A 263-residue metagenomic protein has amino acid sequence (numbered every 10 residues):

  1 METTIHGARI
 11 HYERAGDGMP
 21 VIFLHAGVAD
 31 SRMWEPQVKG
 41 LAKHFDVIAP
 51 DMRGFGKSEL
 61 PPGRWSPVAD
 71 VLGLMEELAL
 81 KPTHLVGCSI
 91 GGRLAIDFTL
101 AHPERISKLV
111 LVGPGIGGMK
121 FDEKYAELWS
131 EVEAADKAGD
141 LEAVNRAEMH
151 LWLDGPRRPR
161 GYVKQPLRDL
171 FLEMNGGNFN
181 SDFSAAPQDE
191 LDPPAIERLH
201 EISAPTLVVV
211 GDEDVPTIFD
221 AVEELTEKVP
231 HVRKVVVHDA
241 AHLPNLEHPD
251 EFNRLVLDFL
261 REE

Functional and structural regions predicted by a protein language model:
I5-A15: A short loop-to-beta-strand scaffold at the N-terminal edge of the catalytic core in hydrolase folds
E13, E35-A42, I48-I90, R254-L257: Active-site loop/oxyanion-hole signature of alpha/beta-hydrolase fold enzymes
G18, A26-A29, S89: Active-site glycine-rich loops that stabilize anionic/oxyanionic intermediates across multiple enzyme folds
A26-V38: The serine-hydrolase catalytic nucleophile loop
D97-A101, S107-A138: Flexible "cap/lid" loop of the alpha/beta hydrolase fold
F121-K124, A138-P193, R198: Conserved alpha/beta-hydrolase catalytic His-Asp/Glu region
E173-E227, V236: Conserved serine/cysteine hydrolase catalytic core
H231-E263: Catalytic active-site module of serine/aspartate enzymes centered on a nucleophile-bearing elbow/loop
